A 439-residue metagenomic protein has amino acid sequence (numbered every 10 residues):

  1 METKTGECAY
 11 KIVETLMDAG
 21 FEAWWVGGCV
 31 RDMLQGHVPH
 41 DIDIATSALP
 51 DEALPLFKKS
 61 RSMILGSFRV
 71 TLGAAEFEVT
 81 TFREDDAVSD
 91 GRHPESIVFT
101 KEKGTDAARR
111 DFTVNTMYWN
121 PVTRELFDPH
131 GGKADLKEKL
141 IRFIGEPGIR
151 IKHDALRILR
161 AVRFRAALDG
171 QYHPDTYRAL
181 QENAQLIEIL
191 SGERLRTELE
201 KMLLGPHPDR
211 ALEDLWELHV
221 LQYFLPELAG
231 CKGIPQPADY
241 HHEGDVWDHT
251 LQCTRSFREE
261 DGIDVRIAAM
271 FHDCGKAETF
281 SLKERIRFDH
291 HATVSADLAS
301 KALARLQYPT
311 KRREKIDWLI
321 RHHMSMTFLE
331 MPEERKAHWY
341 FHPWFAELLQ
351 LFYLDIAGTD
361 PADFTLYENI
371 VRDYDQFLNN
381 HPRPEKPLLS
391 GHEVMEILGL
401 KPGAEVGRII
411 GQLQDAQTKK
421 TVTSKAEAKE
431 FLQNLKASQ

Functional and structural regions predicted by a protein language model:
M1-Q439: Catalytic cores of the polymerase beta-like nucleotidyltransferase superfamily and closely associated nucleotide
